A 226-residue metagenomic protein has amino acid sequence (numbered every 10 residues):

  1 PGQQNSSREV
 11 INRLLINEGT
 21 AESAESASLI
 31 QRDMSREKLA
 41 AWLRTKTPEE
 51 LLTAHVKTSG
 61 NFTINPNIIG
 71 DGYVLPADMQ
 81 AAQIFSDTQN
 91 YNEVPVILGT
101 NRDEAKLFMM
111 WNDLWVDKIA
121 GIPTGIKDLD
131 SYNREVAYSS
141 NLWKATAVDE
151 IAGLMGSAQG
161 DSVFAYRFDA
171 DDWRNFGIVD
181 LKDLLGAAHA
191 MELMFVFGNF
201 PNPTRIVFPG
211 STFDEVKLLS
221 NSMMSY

Functional and structural regions predicted by a protein language model:
P1-W115, E135-S140, A145-L154: Substrate-access "cap/lid" subdomains that shape and gate the entrance to catalytic or ligand-binding pockets
G2, S28-I30, L39, D130-L142 (+2 more regions): Active-site rim elements
Q3, T20, N61, D71-Y73 (+5 more regions): Intrinsically disordered, low-complexity regions
I16-E18, A120-G125, H189-M194, S220-N221: Glycine-rich loops and low-complexity Gly/Arg-rich segments that provide flexible linkers or classic glycine-based
G19-S23, K127-S131, D171-W173, P201-T204: Short acidic (Asp/Glu) and glycine-rich catalytic loops that position anionic groups and cofactors
F85-S86, N90-I126, I178, D183 (+3 more regions): C-terminal, loop-rich substrate-recognition/catalytic regions characterized by aromatic stacking residues
M110, G153, S157-Y226: Mobile gating loops/cap/lid regions near enzyme active sites that modulate substrate access
T124-N133, A147: A gly/proline- and charged-residue-enriched helix-loop-helix capping module
